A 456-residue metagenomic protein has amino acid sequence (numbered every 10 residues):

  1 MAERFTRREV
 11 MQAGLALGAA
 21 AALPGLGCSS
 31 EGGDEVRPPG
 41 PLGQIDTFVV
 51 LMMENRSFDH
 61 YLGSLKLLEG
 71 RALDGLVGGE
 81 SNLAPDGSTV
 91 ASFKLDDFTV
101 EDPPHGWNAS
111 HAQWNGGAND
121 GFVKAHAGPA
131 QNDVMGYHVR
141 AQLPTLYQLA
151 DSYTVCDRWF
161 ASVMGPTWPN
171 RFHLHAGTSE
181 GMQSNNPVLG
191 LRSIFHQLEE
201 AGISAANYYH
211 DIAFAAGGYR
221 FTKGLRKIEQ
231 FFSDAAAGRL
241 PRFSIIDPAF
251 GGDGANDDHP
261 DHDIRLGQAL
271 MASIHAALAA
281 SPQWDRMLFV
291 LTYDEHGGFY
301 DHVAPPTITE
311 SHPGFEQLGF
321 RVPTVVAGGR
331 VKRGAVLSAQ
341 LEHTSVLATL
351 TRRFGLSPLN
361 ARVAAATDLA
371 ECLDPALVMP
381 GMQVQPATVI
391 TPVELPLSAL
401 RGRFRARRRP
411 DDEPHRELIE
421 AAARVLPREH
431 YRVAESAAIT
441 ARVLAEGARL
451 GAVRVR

Functional and structural regions predicted by a protein language model:
A2-F5, E9-R456: N-terminal pro-sequences and low-complexity stem/linker regions of secreted or lumenal proteins
